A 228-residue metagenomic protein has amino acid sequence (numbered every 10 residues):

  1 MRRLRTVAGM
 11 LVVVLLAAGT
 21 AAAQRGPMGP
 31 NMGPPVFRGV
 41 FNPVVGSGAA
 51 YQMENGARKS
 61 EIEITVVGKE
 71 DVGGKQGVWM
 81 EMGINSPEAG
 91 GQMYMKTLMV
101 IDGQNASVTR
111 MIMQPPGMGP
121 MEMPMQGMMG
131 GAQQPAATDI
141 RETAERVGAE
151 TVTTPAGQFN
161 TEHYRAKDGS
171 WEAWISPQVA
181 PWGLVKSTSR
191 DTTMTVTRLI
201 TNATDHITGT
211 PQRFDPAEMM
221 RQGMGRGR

Functional and structural regions predicted by a protein language model:
M1-R5: Positively charged n-region of N-terminal signal peptides that target proteins for export
A8-A18: Bacterial N-terminal signal peptides
G19-A23: Sec/Tat signal peptide C-region and signal peptidase I cleavage site
Q24-R228: Acidic, serine/threonine-rich low-complexity disordered tracts
